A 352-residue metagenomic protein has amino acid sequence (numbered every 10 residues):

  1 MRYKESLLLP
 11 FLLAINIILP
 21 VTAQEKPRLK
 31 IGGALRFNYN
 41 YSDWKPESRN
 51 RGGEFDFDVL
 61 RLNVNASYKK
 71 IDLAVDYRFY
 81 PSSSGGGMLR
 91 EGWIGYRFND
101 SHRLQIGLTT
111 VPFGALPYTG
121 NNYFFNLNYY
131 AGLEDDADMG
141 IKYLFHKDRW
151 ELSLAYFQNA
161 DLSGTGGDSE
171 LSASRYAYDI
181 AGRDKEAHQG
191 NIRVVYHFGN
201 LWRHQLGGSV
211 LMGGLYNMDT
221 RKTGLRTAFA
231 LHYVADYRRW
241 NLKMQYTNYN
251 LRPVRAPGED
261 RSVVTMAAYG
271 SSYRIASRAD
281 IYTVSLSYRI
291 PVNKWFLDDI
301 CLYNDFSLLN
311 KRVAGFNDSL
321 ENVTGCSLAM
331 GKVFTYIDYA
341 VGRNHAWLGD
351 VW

Functional and structural regions predicted by a protein language model:
L9-N16: Bacterial N-terminal signal peptides
E25-S42, R51-S163, V195-G199, T283 (+1 more regions): Outer membrane beta-barrel
L29-L35, L73-V75, L104-I106, L152-L154 (+7 more regions): Transmembrane beta-strands of outer-membrane beta-barrel proteins
N38-P46, R78-S83, F113-A115, G120 (+9 more regions): Sequence/structural signature of outer-membrane beta-barrel proteins
S48-G52, N121-L127, S169-R175, G224-R226 (+3 more regions): Flexible, surface-exposed loop regions and adjacent strand-edge segments of Gram-negative outer-membrane beta-barrel
R49-D56, S82-M88, Y130-D135, I180-E186 (+4 more regions): Replace "Gram-negative outer membrane beta-barrel proteins" with "bacterial and organellar outer membrane beta-barrel
Y196, N200-R312, L320: Detector for outer-membrane/organellar transmembrane beta-barrel domains, recognizing the amphipathic beta-strand
M330-W352: Predominantly the C-terminal beta-signal and adjacent terminal strand-loop region of outer-membrane beta-barrel
